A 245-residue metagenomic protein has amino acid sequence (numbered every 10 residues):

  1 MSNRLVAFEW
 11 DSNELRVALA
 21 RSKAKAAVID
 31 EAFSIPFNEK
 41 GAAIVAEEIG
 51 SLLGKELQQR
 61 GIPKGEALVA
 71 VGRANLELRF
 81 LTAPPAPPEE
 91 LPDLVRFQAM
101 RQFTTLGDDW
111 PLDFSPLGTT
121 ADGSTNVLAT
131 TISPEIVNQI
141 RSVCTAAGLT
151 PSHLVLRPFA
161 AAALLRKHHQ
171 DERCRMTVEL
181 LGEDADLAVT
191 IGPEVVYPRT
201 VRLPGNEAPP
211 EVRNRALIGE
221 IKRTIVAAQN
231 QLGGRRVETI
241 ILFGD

Functional and structural regions predicted by a protein language model:
M1-D245: Hydrophobic/aromatic-enriched cytosolic interaction surfaces used to assemble or bind macromolecules
